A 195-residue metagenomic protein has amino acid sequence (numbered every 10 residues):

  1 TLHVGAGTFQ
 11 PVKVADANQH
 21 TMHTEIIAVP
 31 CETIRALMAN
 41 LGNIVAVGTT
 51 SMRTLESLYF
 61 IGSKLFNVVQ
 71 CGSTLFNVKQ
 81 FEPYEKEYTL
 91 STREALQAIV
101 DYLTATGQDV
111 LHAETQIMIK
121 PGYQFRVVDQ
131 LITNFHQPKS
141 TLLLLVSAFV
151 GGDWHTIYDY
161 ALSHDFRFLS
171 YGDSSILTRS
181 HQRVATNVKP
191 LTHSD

Functional and structural regions predicted by a protein language model:
T1-D195: Surface-exposed, charge/polar-rich loops and edge strands
